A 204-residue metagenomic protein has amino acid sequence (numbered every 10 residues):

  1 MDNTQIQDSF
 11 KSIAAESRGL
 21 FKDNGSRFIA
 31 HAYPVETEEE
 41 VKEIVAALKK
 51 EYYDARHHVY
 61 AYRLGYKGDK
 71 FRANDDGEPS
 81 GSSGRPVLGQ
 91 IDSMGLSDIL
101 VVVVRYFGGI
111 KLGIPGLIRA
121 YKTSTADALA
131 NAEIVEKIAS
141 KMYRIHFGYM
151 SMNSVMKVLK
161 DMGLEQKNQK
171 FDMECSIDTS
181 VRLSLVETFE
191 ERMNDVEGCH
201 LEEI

Functional and structural regions predicted by a protein language model:
M1-S82, E202-I204: C-terminal regulatory domains involved in ligand/effector binding and gene-expression control
T37-E38, G148-M152, S180-E187: Helix N-cap motif at beta-to-alpha junctions
S83-N131: Active-site beta-strand/loop microenvironment that shapes enzyme catalytic pockets
E133-Y149: Short glycine-/aliphatic-rich beta-strand segments at the starts of folded cytosolic domains
H146-L164: Short amphipathic alpha-helix segments
V155-D161, E187-E197: Short amphipathic alpha-helices in soluble, non-transmembrane regions that often serve as interface/regulatory elements
Q166-F171, E197-I204: Conserved short beta-strand edge segments in small beta-sheet-based binding/regulatory domains
Q166-L183: Non-DNA-binding regulatory cores of transcription-related proteins, predominantly C-terminal effector-binding
